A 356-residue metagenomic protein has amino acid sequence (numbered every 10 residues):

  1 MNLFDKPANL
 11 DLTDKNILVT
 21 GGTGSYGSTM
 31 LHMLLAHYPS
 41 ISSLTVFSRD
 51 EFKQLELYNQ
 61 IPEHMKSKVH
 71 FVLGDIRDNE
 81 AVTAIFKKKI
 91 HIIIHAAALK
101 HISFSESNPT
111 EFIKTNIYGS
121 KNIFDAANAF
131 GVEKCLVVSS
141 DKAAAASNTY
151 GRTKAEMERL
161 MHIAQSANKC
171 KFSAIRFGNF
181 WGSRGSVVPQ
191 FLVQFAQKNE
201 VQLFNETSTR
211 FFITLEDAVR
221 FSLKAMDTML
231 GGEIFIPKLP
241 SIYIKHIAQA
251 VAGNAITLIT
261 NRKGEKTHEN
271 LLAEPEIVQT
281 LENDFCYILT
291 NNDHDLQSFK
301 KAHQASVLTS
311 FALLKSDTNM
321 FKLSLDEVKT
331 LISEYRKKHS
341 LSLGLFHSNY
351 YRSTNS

Functional and structural regions predicted by a protein language model:
M1-K15, E158-N179, R184-S356: Strand-loop microenvironment adjacent to phosphate/nucleotide-handling motifs in alpha/beta enzyme folds
K15-A36: N-terminal Rossmann NAD(P)H-binding glycine-rich loop of SDR-like oxidoreductase domains
P39-K53: Conserved glycine-rich Rossmann-like NAD(P)H-binding loop of the short-chain dehydrogenase/reductase
S48, V72-L73, K114: Conserved residues in the N-terminal Rossmann fold of short-chain dehydrogenase/reductase
D50, D141, P240: Residues in the short beta-alpha loop(s) of Rossmann-like NAD(P)-binding domains
H70-I92: Conserved Rossmann-fold cofactor-binding substructure of NAD(P)-dependent oxidoreductases
F71, F112, C135, F172-I175: Hydrophobic/aromatic anchor residues within beta-strands of the central parallel beta-sheet of Rossmann-like
I92-H95, L99-A155: Conserved Rossmann-fold NAD(P)-dependent oxidoreductase catalytic core, especially the SDR/UDP-sugar
